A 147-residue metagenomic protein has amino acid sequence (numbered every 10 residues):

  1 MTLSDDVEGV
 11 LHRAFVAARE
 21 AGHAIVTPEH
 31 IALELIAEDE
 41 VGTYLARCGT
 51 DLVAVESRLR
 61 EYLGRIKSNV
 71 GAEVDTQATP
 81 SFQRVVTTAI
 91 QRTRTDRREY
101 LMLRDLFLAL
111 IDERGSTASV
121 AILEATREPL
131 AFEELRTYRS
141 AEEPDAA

Functional and structural regions predicted by a protein language model:
M1-A147: Histone-fold recognition with a strong bias for associated Lys/Arg-rich disordered tails
